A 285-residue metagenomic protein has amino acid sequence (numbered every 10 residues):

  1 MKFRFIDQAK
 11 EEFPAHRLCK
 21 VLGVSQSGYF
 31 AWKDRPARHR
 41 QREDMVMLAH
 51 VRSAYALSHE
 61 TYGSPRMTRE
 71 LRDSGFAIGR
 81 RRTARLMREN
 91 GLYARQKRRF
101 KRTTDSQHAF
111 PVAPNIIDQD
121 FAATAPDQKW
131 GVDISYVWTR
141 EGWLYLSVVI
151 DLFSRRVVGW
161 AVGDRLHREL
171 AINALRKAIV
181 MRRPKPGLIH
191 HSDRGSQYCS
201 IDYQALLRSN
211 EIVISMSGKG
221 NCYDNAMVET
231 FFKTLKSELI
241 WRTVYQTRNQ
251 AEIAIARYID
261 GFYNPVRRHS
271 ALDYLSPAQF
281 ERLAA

Functional and structural regions predicted by a protein language model:
M1-A285: Charged DNA-binding/catalytic regions of mobile-element recombinases
